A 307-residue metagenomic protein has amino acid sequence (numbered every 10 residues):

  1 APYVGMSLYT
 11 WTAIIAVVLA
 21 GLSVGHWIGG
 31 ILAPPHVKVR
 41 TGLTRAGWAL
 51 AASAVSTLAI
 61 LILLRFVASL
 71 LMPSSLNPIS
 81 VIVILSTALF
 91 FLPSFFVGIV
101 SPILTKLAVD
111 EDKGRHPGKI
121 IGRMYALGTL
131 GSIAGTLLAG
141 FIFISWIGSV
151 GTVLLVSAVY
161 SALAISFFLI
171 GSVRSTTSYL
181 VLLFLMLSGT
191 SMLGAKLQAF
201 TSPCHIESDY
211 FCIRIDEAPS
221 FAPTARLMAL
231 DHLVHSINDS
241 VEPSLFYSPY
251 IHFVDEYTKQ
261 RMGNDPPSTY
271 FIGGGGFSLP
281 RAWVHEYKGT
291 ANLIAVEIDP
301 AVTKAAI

Functional and structural regions predicted by a protein language model:
A1-E207, R214-A225, L230-I237, D255 (+6 more regions): Alpha-helical transmembrane segments of multi-pass membrane proteins
V18, V241-L245, Y270: Charge-dense, low-complexity intrinsically disordered segments
D239-V254: Conserved SAM-binding loop and adjacent beta-strand
